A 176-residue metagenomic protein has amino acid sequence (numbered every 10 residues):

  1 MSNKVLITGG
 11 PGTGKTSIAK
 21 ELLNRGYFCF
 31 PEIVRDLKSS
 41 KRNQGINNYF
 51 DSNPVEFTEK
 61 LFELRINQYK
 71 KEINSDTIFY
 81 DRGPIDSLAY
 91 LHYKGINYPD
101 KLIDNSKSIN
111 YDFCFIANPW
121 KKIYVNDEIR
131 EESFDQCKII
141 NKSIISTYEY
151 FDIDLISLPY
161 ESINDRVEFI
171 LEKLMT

Functional and structural regions predicted by a protein language model:
G9: The Walker A (P-loop) glycine that initiates the GxxxxGKT/S ATP-binding motif of P-loop NTPases
G14: Conserved glycine(s) of the Walker
L23-L64: Conserved substrate/cofactor phosphate-moiety recognition/catalytic segment in nucleotide-dependent phosphotransferases
T58-I109: Glycine-rich phosphate-binding loop used to anchor ATP phosphates in small-molecule kinases, encompassing both
G95-E149, I153-E161: A glycine- and Lys/Arg-enriched "phosphate-lid" helix/loop adjacent to the NTP-binding pocket of small-molecule kinases
